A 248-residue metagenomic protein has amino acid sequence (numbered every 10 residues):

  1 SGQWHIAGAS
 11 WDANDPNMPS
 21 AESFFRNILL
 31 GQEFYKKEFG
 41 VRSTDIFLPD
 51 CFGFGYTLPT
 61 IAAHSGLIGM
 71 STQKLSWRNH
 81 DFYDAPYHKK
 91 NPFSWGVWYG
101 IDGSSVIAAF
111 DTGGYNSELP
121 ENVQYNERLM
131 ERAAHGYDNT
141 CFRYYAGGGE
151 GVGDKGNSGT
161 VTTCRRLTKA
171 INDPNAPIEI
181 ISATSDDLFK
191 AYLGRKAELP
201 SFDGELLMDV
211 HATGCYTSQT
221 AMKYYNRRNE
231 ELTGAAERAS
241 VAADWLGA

Functional and structural regions predicted by a protein language model:
S1-A248: Catalytic-domain carbohydrate-binding cleft regions of carbohydrate-active enzymes
